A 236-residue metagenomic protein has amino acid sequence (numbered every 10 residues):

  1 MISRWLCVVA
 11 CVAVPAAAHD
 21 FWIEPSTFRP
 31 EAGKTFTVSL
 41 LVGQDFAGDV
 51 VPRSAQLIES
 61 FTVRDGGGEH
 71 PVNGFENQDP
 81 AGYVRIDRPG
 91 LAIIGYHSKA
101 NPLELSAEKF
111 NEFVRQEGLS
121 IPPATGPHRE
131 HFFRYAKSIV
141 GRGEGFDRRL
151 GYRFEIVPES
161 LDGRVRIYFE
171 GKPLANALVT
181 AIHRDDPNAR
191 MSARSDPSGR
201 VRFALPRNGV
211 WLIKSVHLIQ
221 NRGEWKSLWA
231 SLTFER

Functional and structural regions predicted by a protein language model:
M1-V8: Sec-dependent signal peptide recognition, specifically the positively charged N-region followed immediately by
A13-P15: N-terminal signal peptide c-region/cleavage motif recognized by signal peptidases
H19-F36, F113-G163, Y168-A175, H183-N188 (+1 more regions): Beta-strand-rich domain onsets/edges
V42-V50: Short amphipathic, basic-aromatic surface patches that mediate peripheral association with negatively charged
L57-E59, A175-A177, G209-W211: Short beta-strand/loop motifs in extracellular/secreted proteins, especially within beta-sandwich accessory domains
E59-E69, L178-R194: Short amphipathic beta-strand segments in non-cytosolic proteins
N77-G82, G90, S195-G209: Glycine-centered loop-to-beta-strand initiation motif
K99-A107, I219-E224: Short acidic/polar inter-strand loop motif in beta-rich domains
